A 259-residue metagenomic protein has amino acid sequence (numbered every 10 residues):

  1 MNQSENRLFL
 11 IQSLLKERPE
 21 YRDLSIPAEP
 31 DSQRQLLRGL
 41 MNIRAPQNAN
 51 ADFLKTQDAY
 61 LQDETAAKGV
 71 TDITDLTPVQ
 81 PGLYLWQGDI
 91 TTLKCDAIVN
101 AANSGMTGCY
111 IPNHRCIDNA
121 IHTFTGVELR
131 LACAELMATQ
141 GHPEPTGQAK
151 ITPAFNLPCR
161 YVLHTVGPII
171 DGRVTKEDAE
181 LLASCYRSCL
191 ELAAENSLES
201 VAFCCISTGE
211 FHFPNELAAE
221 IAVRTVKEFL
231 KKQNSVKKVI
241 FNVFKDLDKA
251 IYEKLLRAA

Functional and structural regions predicted by a protein language model:
M1-A259: Macrodomain-like recognition of ADP-ribose-binding/processing modules
